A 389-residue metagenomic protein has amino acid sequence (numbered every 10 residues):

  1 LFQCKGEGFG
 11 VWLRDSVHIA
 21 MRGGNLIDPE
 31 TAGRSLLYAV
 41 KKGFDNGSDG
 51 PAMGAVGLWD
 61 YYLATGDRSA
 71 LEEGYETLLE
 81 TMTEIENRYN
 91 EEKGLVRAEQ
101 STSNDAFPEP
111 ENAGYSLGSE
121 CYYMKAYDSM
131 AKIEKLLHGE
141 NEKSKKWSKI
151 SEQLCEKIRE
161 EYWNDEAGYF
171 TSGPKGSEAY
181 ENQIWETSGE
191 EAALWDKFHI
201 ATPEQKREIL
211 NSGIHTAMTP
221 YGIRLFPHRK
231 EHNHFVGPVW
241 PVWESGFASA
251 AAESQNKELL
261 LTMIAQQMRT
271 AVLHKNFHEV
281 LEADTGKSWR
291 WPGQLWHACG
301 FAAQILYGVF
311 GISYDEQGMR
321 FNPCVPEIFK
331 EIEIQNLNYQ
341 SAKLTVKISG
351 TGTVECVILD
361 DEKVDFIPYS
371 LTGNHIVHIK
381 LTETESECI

Functional and structural regions predicted by a protein language model:
L1-V11, N25-D45, T83, N87-Y115 (+5 more regions): Extended glycan-interaction surfaces of carbohydrate-active proteins
F9-S103, A113-M124, E244-A248, K257-L260 (+2 more regions): Aromatic-rich carbohydrate-recognition surfaces in CAZymes
I19, S151, A192: Conserved hydrophobic/aromatic pocket- or pore-lining residues that grip, position, or stack substrates in active sites
G57, Y61-G66, P238-P241, A342-I358: Long, charge-rich low-complexity segments
Y61-E72, M130-K146: Inter-helical turn/loop segments and adjacent helix faces that build the functional surface of alpha-helical bundle
L78, S144-Y162, Q267: Short amphipathic alpha-helical coiled-coil/interface segments
S116-E140, S151, C155, P238-T270 (+1 more regions): Extended amphipathic alpha-helical segments enriched in small hydrophobics
G246-I389: Non-catalytic C-terminal accessory modules of carbohydrate-active enzymes
